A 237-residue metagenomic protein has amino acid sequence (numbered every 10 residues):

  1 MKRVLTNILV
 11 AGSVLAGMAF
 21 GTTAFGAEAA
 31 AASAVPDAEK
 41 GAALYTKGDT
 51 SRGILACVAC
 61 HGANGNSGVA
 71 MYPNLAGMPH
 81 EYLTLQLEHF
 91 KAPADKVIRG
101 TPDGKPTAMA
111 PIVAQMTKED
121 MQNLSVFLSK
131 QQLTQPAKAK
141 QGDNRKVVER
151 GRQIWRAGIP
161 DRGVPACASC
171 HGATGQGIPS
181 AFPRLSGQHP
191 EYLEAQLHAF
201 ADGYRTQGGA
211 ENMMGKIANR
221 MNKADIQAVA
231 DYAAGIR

Functional and structural regions predicted by a protein language model:
M1-G12: Bacterial N-terminal signal peptides that target proteins for export
V10, V14-G26: C-terminal segment of classical bacterial N-terminal signal peptides
G26-G53, K130-P160: Electrostatic cytochrome c docking/interface patches
P36-K96: The feature marks the first
A42-V58, H80, R156-A168, S180-A195: Sequence context surrounding c-type heme c attachment/ligation sites in exported
Y45-T46, H61, K91, S129 (+4 more regions): Protein kinase-like catalytic domain
I54-N64, L124, L128, V164-T174 (+2 more regions): The canonical Cys-X-X-Cys-His
G68-A76, K91-Q122, Q131, P136-Q141 (+2 more regions): Axial heme c-ligation environment in periplasmic c-type cytochrome domains
